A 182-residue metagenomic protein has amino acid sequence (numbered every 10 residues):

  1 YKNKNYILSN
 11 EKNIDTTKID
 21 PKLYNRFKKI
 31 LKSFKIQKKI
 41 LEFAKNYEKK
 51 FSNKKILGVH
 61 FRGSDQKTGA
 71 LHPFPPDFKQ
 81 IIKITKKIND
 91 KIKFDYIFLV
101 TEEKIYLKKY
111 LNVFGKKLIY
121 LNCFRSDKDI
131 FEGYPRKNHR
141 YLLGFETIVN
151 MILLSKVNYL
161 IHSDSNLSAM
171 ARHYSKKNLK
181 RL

Functional and structural regions predicted by a protein language model:
Y1-F94: Secretory-pathway luminal glycosyltransferase catalytic domains
D95-R181: Donor-binding and catalytic core of enzymes assembling or modifying cell-surface/extracellular glycoconjugates
